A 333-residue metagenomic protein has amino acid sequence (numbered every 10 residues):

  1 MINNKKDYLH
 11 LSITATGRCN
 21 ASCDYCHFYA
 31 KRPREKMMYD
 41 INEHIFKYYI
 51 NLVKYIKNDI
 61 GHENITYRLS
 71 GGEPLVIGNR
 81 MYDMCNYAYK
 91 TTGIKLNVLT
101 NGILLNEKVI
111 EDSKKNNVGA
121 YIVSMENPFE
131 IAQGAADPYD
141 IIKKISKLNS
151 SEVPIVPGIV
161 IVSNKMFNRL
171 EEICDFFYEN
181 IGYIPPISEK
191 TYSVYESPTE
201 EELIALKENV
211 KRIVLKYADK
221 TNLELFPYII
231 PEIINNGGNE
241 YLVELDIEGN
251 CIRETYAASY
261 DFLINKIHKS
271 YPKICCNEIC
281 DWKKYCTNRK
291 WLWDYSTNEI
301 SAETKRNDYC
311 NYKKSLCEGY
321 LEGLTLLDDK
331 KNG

Functional and structural regions predicted by a protein language model:
M1-N4, N58-D59, I234: Short boundary motifs at domain starts and secondary-structure transition points
N3-H44: Canonical Radical SAM [4Fe-4S] cluster-binding loop centered on the CxxxCxxC motif and its immediate flanking residues
L11, F46-S70, I77-Y192: Radical SAM/AdoMet-radical enzyme domain recognition
T14-S22, E73-V76, C275-I279, K283-K284: Cysteine-centered iron-sulfur cluster-binding motifs in ferredoxin-type domains/subunits of redox enzymes
C23, G78, N106, A132 (+2 more regions): Activation segment
K31, G72, E126, Y285: Flexible loop residues that form catalytic and substrate-binding hotspots at small-molecule/glycan-binding clefts
E35-K36, E126, E130-F262: Radical SAM enzyme [4Fe-4S]-AdoMet core and its adjacent flexible, acidic and glycine-rich loops/tails across
Y256-G333: Flexible mid-to-C-terminal extensions adjoining Fe-S/redox cofactors in radical SAM and related proteins
